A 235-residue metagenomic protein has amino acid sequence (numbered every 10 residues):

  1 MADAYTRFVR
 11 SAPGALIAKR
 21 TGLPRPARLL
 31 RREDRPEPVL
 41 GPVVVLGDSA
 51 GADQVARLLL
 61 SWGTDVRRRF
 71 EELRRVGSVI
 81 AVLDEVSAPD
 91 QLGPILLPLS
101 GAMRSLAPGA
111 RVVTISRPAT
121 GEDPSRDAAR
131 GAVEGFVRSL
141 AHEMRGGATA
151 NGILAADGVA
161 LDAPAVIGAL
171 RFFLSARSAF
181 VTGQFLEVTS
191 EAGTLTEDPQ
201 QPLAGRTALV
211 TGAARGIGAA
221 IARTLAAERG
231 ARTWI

Functional and structural regions predicted by a protein language model:
M1-P202: Glycine-rich nucleotide cofactor-binding loops and adjacent beta-alpha elements of adenine nucleotide/dinucleotide sites
V44-L46, V210, I235: Hydrophobic Val/Ile/Leu positions in short beta-strands of Rossmann-like dinucleotide-binding domains
D48, A213-A214: Glycine-rich Rossmann-fold phosphate-binding loop(s) that bind the pyrophosphate of adenine dinucleotide cofactors
W62, E228-A231: Conserved dinucleotide-binding and phosphotransfer motif residues
V66, R232-W234: Short beta-strand element of Class I
T207, A214-R215: Conserved glycine-rich cofactor-binding loop
A219-R223: Residues forming the Rossmann-fold NAD(P)(H) cofactor-binding site
